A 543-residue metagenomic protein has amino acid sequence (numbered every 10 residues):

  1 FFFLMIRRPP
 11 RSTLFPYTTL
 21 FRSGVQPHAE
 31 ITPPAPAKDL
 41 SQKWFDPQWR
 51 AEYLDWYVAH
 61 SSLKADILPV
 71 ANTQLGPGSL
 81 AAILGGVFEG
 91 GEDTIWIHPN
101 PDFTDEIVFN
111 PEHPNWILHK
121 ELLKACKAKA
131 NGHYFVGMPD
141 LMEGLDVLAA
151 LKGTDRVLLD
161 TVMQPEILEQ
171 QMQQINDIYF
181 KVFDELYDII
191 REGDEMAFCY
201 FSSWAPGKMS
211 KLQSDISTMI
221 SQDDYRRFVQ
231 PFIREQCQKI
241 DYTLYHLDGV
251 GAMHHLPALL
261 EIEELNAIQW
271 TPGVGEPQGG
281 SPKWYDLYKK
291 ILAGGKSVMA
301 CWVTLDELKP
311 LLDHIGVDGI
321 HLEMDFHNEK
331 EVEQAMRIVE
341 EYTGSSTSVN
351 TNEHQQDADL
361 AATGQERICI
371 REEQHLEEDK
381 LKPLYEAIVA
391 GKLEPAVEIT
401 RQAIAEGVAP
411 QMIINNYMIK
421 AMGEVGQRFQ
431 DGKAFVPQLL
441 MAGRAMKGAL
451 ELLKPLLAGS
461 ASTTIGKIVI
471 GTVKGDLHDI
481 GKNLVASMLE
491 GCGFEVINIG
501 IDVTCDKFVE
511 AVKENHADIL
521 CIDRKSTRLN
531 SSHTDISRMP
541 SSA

Functional and structural regions predicted by a protein language model:
F1, R7, L14-K38, K64-V70 (+1 more regions): Active-site loop segments of alpha/beta catalytic cores
M5-L20, L529-H533, M539-P540: Short, small-residue-biased leader/transition segments that mark boundaries at the very start of proteins
P9, H246-L247, H478, H533: Histidine-centered active-site/metal-ligand motif
I31-W44, F103-F109, E424-F435: Glycine-/proline-rich flexible loop or hinge segments
D39-G85: Membrane helical hairpin/interfacial module
A81, T94-H98, G432: Extracytoplasmic/secretory soluble proteins
V87-F103, A205-M219: Aromatic- and acidic-residue-enriched carbohydrate-binding clefts of CAZyme catalytic domains
H354-R528, S532, R538-A543: Domain-level signal for soluble alpha/beta catalytic cores
